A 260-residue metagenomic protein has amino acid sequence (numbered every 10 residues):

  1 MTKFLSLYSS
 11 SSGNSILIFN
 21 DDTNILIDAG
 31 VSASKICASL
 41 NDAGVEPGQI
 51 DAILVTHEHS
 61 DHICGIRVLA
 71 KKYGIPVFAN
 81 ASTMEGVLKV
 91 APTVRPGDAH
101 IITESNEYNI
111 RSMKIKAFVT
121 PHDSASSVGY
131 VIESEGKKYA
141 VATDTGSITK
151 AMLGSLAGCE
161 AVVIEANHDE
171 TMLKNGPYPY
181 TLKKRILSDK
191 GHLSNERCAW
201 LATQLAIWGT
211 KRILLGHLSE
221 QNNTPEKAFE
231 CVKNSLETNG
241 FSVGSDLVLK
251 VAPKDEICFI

Functional and structural regions predicted by a protein language model:
M1-A43, V128-D144, A161: Conserved beta-strand hairpin/beta-sheet module of binuclear metal-dependent hydrolase folds, prominently
L5-S15, E58-H62, L88, A117: Structured catalytic core of nucleotide-sugar glycosyltransferases
I27-G30, D51-E58, F78-A81, A140-T143 (+3 more regions): Active-site neighborhood of phospho(di)ester-bond hydrolases with catalytic His/Asp-centered motifs
S34-N80: Active-site metal-binding motif and surrounding structural segment of the metallo-beta-lactamase
S60-I63, E85-G86, S124-A125, S147-K150 (+2 more regions): Active-site environment of divalent metal-dependent phosphoester hydrolases
C64-Y73, L88-V90, N223-E230: Metal-dependent catalytic neighborhoods of phosphoester/phosphodiester hydrolases
A81-G129, E133-G136: Metallo-beta-lactamase
K150-K250: Cap/insert and terminal regions of metallo-dependent hydrolase folds
